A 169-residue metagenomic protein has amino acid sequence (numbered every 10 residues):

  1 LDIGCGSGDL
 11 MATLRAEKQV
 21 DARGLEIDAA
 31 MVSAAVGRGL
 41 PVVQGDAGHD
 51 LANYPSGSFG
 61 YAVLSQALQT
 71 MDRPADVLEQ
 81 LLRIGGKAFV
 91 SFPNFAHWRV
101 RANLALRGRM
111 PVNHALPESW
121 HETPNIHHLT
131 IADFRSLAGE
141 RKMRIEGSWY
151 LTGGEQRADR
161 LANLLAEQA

Functional and structural regions predicted by a protein language model:
G4-G6: Class I SAM-dependent methyltransferase "Motif I" SAM/SAH-binding loop
D9-D50: Class I SAM-dependent methyltransferase SAM/SAH-binding core
H49, Q69, H97: Active-site micro-motifs of SAM-dependent methyltransferase domains
N53-Y61: A short acidic, Gly/Pro-enriched loop at the edge of an enzyme's catalytic core that lines a small-molecule cofactor
Y61-R73: A short SAM/SAH-binding and catalytic strip from SAM-dependent methyltransferases
D76-Q80, K87-A169: S-adenosyl-L-methionine-dependent methyltransferase catalytic module, highlighting the catalytic core
